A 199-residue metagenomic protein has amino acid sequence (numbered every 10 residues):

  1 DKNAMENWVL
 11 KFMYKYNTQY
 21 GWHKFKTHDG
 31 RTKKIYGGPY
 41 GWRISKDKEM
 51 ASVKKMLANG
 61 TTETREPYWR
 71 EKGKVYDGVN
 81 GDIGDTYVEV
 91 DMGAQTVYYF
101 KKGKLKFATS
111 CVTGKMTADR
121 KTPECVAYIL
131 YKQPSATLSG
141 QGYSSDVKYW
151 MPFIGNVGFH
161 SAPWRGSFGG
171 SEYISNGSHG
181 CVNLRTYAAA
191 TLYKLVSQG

Functional and structural regions predicted by a protein language model:
D1-A118, P123-S144, Y149, V196-Q198: Surface-exposed, secretory/extracytoplasmic low-complexity segments enriched in Ser/Thr/Asn/Gly/Pro
K121-E124, A136, G140-G199: Exported/periplasmic cell-wall-interacting domains
